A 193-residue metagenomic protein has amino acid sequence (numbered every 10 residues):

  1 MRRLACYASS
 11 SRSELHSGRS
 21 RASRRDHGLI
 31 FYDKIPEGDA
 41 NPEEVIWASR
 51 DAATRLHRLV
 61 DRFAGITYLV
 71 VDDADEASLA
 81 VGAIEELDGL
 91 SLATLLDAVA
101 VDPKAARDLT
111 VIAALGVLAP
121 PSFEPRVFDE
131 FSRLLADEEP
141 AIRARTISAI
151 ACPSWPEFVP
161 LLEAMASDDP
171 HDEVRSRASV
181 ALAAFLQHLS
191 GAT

Functional and structural regions predicted by a protein language model:
M1-V60: Short Lys/Arg-enriched alpha/beta "domain-start" segment
E37-A105: Surface-facing alpha-helical segments and adjacent helix-coil boundary elements at the starts of domains
Y68-E86, L109-S122, R143-W155, S176-L189: Structural detector for internal amphipathic alpha-helices that build alpha-solenoid repeat scaffolds
G89-A100, P121-L134, P156-S167, S190-T193: Amphipathic alpha-helical scaffolding segments comprising HEAT/armadillo-like alpha-solenoid repeats
V101-I112, A136: HEAT-repeat alpha-solenoid elements in large eukaryotic scaffold proteins
P103-K104, E138-E139, P170-R175: Short inter-helical turns and helix N-cap capping residues of alpha-solenoid HEAT/ARM repeat scaffolds
A151, A166-P170: Amphipathic alpha-helical interaction elements
